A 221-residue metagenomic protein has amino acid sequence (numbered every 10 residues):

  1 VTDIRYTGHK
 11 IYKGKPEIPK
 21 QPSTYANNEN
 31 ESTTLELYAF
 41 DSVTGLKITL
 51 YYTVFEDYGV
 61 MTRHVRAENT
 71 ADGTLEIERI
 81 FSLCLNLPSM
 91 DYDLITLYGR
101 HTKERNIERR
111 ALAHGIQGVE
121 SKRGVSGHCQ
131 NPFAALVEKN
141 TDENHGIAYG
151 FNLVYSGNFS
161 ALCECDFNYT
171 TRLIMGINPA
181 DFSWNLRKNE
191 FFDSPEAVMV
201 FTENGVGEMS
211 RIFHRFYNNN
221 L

Functional and structural regions predicted by a protein language model:
V1-E164, A180-F182: Polysaccharide-binding surfaces and accessory modules of carbohydrate-active proteins
D3, W184-E203: Short Pro-Gly-centered flexible turn/kink motifs
E36, D166-L173, N204-M209: Short, mixed-charge, low-aromatic patches
V65, M199-F213: Short, surface-exposed, low-complexity cationic segments
F81-S82, F167-N168, R211-F216: Short intrinsically disordered coil segments
L153-Y155, I177, E196, F201: Pocket-edge structural micro-motifs
F167-R187: Short acidic, Pro/Gly- and aromatic-enriched capping/linker segments at domain boundaries
D193, I212-L221: An acidic-aromatic substrate-binding cleft motif
